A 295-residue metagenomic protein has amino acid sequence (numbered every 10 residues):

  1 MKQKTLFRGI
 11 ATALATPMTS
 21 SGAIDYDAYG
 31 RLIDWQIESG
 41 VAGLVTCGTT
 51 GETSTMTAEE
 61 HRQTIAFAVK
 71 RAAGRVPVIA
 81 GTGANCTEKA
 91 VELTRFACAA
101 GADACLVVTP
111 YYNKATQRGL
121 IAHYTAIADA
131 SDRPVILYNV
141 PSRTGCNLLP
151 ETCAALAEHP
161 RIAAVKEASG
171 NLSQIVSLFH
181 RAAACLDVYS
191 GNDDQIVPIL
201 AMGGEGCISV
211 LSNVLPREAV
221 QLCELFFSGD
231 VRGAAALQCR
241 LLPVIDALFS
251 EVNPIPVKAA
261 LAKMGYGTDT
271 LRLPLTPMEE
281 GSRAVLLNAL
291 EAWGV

Functional and structural regions predicted by a protein language model:
K2, L6, S177-H180, L186 (+1 more regions): Catalytic cores of TIM-barrel enzymes
K2-G145: Active-site beta->alpha loop and helix N-cap motifs at the rims of alpha/beta catalytic domains
L6-P17, W35, S39-V41, T50 (+2 more regions): C-terminal alpha-helical cap/extension of soluble enzyme domains
F7, A11, Y29, H61 (+9 more regions): A general structural signal for well-ordered alpha-helical segments in protein cores
S20, Y26, A58, P150 (+2 more regions): Alpha-helix N-capping/helix-start residues
Q63, F67-A72, F96, A100 (+8 more regions): Alpha-helical structural signal in soluble globular domains
D129-A130, R143-F249: Catalytic alpha/beta core domains of metabolic enzymes, predominantly
N139, R161-I162, R272-L273: Glycine-rich phosphate-binding "P-loop"
